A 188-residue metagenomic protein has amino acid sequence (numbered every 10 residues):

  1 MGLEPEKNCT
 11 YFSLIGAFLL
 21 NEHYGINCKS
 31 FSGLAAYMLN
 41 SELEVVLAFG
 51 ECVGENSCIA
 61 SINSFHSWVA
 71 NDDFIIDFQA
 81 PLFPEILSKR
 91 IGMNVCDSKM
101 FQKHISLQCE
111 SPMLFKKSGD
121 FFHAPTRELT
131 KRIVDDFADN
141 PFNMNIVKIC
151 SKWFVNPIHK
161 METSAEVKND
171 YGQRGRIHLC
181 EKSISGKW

Functional and structural regions predicted by a protein language model:
M1-W188: A structural boundary/capping signal
